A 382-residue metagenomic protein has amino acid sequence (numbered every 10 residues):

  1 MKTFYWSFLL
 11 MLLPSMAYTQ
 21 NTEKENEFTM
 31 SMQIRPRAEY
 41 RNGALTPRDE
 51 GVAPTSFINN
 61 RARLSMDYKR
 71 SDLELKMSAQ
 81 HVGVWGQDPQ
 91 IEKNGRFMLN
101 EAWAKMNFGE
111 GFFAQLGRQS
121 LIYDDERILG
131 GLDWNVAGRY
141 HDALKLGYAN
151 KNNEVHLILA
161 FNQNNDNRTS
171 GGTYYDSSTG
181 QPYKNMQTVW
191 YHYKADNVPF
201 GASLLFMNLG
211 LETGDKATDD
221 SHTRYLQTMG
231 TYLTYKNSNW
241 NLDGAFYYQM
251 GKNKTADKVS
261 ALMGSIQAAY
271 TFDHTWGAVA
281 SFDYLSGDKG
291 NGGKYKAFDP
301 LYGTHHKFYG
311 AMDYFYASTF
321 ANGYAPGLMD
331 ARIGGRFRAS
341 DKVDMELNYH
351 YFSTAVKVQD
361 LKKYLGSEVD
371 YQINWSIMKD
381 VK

Functional and structural regions predicted by a protein language model:
M1-T22: Bacterial Sec-dependent N-terminal signal peptides
L10-S15, T213, G251, G264 (+1 more regions): Generic detector of low-complexity/intrinsically disordered segments and short hydrophobic N-terminal stretches
T19, R37-G43, P47-E50, V84-E101 (+2 more regions): Surface-exposed coil loops of outer-membrane beta-barrel proteins
T19-R118, L144-I158, R224-Q227, T231-F246 (+3 more regions): Beta-barrel outer-membrane channel/assembly domains of diderm bacteria
S78, S203-L205, S281, N348: Short beta-strand segments
N208-G210, M250, F282-S286: Glycine-rich beta-alpha junction loops
D257-F308: Long, well-ordered mid-to-C-terminal structural blocks that present hydrophobic/aromatic surfaces
